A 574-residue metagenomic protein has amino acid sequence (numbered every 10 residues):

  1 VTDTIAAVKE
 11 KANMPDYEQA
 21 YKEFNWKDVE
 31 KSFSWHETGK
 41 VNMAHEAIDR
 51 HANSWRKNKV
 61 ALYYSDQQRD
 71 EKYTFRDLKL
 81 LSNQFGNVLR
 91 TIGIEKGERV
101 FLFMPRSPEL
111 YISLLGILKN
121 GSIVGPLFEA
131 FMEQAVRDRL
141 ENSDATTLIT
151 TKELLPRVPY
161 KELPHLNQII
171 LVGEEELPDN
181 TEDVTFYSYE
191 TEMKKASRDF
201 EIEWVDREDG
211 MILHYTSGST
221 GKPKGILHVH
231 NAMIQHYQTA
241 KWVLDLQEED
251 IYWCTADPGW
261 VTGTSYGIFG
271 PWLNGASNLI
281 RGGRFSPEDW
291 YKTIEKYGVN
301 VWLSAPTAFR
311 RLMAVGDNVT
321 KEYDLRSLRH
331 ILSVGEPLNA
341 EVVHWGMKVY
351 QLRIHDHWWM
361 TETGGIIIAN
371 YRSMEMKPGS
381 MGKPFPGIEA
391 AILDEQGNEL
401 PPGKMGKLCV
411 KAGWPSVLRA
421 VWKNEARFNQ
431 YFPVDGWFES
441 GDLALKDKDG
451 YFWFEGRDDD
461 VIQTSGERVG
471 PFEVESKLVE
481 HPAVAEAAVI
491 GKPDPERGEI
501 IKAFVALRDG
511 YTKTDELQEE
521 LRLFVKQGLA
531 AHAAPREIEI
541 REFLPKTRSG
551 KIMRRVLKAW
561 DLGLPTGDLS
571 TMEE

Functional and structural regions predicted by a protein language model:
D3-A12, I112-L115, K119-T191: Structural core segment of the AMP-binding/adenylate-forming
N58-L115, M132-R137, S188-T191, H230-N231: Conserved AMP-binding/adenylate-forming core of the ANL superfamily
N58-V60, I170-L171, L177, T181-S188 (+4 more regions): Conserved pre-ATP/AMP-binding loop-to-beta segment of ANL
E71-R76, E203-W204, M211-Q235: Conserved AMP-binding A3 loop
Q134, D138-E141, L148-E153, E295 (+7 more regions): AMP-binding/adenylate-forming catalytic core of the ANL superfamily
Y189-M193, L273, Y291, V299-S304 (+2 more regions): Gly/Ser/Thr-rich phosphate-binding loop
I234-I251, P258-V301, V315: Conserved AMP-binding/adenylation subdomain of ANL enzymes
K383-G387, N398-Y431, E467-V469, P565: Conserved ATP/PPi-binding loop(s) of AMP-dependent carboxylate-activating enzymes
